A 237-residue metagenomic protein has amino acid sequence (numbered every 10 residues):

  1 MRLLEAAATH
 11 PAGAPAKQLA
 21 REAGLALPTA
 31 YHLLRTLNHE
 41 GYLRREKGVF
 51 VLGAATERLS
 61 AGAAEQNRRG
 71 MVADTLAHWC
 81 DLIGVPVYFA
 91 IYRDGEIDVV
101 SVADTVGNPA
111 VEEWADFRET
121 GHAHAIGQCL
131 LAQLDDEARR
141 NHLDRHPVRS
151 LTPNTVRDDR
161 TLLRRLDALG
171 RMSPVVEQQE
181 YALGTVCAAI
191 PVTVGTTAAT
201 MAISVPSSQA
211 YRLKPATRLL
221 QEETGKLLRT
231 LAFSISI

Functional and structural regions predicted by a protein language model:
M1-Q66, L228-R229, F233: N-terminal helix-turn-helix
Y42-R45, F89-A90, V192: A structural signal for short hydrophobic beta-strand segments in well-ordered beta-sheet cores
V51-R145: Amphipathic alpha-helical effector-binding/dimerization core of metabolite-sensing transcriptional regulators
P147, G225-I237: Cysteine/selenocysteine-centered motifs that mediate thiol-based redox chemistry or coordinate metal-sulfur cofactors
L151-T152, L183: Intrinsically disordered, low-complexity polar/acidic regions
D158-K226: Extended hydrophobic
